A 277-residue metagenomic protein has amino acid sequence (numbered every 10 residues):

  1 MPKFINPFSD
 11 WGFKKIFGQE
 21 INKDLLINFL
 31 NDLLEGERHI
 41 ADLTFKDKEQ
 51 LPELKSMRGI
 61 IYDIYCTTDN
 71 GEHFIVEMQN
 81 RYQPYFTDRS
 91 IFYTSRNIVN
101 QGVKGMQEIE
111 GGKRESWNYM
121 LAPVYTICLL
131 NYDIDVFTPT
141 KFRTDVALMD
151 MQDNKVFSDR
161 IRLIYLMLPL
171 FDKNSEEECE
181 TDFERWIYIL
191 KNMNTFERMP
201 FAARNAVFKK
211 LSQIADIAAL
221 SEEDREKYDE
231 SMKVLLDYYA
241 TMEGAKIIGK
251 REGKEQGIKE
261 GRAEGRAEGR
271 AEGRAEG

Functional and structural regions predicted by a protein language model:
M1-R162, D172-N174: Accessory alpha/beta interaction modules
P2, W11, Y65, F74-Q79 (+1 more regions): Short, charged alpha-helical interaction segments and adjacent helix-coil junctions
I16-F17, K173-E177, R198-A202, A219: Generic amphipathic alpha-helical segments used as scaffolds and interaction surfaces in large, multi-domain proteins
G18-N22, S56, I91, A147 (+8 more regions): Short capping/connector residues at structural and topological boundaries
T140-L148, C179-W186, E230-M232: Short intrinsically disordered coil segments
L166: C-terminal, active-site-flanking charged/polar segments
